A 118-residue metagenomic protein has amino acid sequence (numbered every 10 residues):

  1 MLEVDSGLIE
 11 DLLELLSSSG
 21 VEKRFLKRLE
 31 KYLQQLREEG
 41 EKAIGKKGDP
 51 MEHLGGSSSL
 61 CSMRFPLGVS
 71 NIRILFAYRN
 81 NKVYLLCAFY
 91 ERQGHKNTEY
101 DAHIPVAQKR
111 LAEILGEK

Functional and structural regions predicted by a protein language model:
M1-N71, R79-V83, Y90-K118: Basic, Lys/Arg-enriched alpha-helical interface segments
